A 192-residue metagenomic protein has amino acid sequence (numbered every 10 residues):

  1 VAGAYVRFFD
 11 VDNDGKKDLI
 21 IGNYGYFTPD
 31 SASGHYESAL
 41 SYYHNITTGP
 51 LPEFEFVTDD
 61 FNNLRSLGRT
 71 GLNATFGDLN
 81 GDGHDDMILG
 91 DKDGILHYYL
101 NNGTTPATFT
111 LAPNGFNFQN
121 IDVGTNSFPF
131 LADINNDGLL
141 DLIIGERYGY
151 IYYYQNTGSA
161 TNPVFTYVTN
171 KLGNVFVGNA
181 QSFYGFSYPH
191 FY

Functional and structural regions predicted by a protein language model:
V1, H44-R69, L100-G124, T157-Y184: Blade-edge motifs of beta-propeller repeat domains
A2, Y36-S38, D91-K92, T125 (+1 more regions): Short loop/turn segments that connect beta-strands within the blades of beta-propeller domains, predominantly WD40
A4-V11, G71-L79, S127-I134, G185-Y192: Beta-propeller blade termini
D10-K16, Y24, I46-T47, D78-N80 (+5 more regions): Calcium-coordinating acidic loop motifs
L19-N23, M87-D91, L142-E146: Hydrophobic beta-strand segments that make up the repeating blades of beta-propeller and related beta-repeat
G22-S38: Short, conserved, GDST-rich strand-edge loop motifs in beta-rich repeat architectures
G25-D30, D93-I95, Y148-Y150: Short glycine/acidic-enriched loop and turn motifs that connect beta-strands
A39-Y42, I95-H97, Y150-Y153: A short loop-to-beta-strand structural motif that recurs across blades of beta-propeller domains
